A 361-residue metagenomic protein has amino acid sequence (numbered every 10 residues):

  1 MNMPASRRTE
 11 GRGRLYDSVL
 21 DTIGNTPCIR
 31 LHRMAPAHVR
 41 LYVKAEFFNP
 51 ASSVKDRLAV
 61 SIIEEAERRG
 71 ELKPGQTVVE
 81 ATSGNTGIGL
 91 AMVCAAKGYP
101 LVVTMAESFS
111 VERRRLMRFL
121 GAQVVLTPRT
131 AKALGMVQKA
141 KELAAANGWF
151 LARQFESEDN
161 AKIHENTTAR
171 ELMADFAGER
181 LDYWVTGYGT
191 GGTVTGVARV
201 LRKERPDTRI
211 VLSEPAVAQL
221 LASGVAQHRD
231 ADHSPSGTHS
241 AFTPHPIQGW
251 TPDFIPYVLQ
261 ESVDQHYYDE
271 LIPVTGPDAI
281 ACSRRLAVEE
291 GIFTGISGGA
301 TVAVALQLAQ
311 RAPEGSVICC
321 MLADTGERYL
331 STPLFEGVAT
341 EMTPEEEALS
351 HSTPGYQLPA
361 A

Functional and structural regions predicted by a protein language model:
N2-Q76, S350: Positively charged, low-complexity intrinsically disordered leader regions
G11, I23-N25, V137, K203-T294 (+1 more regions): Active-site/ligand-binding loops adjacent to catalytic centers
E64-E71, I88-P100, R118-F119, A198-R205 (+1 more regions): Alpha-helix C-terminal capping segments
L72-E107, R180-T193, I292, I296-A300 (+1 more regions): A short, small-residue-rich loop immediately preceding and capping a beta-strand
T77, T86-L143, A216, L220-P235 (+2 more regions): Active-site-proximal loop->helix
N147-G192, G196-V200, E261-Q265, D269-I292: Active-site/ligand-binding-proximal alpha/beta "capping" segment
L306-A323, E327-M342, Y356: Catalytic phosphate/nucleotide-handling subdomain of diverse soluble enzymes
